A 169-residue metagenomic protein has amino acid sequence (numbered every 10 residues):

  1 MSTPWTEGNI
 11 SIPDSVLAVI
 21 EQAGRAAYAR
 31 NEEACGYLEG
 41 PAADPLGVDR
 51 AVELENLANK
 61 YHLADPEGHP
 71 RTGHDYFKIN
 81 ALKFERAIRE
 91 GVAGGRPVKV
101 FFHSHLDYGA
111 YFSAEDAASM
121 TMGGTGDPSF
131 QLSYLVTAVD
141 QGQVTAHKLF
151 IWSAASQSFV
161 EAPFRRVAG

Functional and structural regions predicted by a protein language model:
M1-V98, D107-G169: Conserved beta-strand-loop surface patch within small alpha/beta domains used for substrate/adaptor or ligand engagement
S104: Residue-level "edge-of-site" marker
